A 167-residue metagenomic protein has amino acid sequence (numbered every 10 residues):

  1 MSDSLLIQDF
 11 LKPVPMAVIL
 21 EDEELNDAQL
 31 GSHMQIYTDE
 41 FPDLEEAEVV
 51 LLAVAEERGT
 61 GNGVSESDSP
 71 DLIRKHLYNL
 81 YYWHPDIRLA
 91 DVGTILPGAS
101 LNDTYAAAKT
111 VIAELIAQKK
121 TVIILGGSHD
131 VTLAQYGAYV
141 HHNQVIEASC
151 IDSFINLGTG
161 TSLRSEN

Functional and structural regions predicted by a protein language model:
S2-L51, R58-N167: Conserved alpha-helical scaffold segments that buttress catalytic/binding sites
